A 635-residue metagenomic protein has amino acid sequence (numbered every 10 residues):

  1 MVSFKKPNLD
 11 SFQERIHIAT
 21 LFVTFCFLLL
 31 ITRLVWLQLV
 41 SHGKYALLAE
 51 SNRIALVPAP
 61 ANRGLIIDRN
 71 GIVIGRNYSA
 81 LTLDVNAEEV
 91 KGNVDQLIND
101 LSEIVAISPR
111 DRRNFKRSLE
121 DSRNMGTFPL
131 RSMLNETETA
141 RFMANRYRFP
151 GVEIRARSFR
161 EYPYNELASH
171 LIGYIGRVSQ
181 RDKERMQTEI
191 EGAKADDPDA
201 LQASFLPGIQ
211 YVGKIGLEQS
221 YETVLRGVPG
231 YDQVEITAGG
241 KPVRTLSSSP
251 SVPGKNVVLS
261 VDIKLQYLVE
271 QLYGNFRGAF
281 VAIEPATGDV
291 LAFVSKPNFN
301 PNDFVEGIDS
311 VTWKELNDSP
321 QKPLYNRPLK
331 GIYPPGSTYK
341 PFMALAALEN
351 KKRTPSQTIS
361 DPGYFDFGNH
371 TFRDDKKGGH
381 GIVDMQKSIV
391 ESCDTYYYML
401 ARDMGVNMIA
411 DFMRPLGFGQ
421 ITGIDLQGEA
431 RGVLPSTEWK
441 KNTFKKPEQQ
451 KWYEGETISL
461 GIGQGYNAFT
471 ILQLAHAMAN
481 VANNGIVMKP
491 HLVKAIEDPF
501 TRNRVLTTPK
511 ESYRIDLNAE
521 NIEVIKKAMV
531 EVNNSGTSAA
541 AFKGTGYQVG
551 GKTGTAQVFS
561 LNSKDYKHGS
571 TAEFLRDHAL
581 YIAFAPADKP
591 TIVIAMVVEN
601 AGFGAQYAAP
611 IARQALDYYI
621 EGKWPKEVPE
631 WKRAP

Functional and structural regions predicted by a protein language model:
M1-S310, I332, Q357, N407-G417 (+6 more regions): Periplasmic/cell-envelope proteins involved in peptidoglycan metabolism and beta-lactam response
V2-P7, Q13, G75, I236-S248 (+3 more regions): Beta-lactam-recognizing serine transpeptidase/beta-lactamase-like catalytic domain environment
